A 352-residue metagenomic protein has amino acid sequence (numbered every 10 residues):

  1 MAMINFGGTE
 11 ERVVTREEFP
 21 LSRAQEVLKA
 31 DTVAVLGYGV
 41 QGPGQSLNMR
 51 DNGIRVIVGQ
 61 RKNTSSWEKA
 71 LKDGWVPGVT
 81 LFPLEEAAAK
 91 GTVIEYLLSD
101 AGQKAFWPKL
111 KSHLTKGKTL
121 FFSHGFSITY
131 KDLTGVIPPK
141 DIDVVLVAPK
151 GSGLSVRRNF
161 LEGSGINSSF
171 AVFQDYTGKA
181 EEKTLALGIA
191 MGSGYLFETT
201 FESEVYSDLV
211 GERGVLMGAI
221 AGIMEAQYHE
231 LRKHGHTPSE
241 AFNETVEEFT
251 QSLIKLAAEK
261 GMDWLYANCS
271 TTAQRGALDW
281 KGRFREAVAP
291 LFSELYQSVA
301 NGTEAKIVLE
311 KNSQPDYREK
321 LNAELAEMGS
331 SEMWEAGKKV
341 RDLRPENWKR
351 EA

Functional and structural regions predicted by a protein language model:
M1-T32, R61, V172-Q174, A190-T199: Glycine/serine-rich phosphate-binding loop and adjoining beta1-alpha1 elements at the start of nucleotide-handling
A2-F6, E11-E17, K233-A352: NAD(P)-dependent Rossmann-like dehydrogenase/reductase catalytic/cofactor-binding core
D31-M49: Glycine-rich adenosine-cofactor-binding loop
G44, R50-W75: NAD(P)-binding Rossmann-fold cofactor-contacting core
R61-K62, D73-T129, I137-S152: Rossmann-like NAD(P)-binding element
F121-R213: Rossmann-fold dinucleotide-binding core
G178-K233, S239-A257: Active-site-proximal catalytic alpha-helix in oxidoreductases
